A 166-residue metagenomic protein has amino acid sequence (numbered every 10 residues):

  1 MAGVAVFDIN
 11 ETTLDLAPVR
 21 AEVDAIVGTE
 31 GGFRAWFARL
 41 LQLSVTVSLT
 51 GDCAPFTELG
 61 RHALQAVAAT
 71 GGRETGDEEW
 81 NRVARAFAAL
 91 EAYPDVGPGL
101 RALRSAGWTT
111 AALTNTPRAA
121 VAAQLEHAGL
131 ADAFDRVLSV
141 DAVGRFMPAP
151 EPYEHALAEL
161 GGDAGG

Functional and structural regions predicted by a protein language model:
M1-L41, A68-T70: Active-site neighborhood of HAD-like aspartate-dependent phosphohydrolases
G3, A102, T109-A111, D135: Structural signature of beta-strand start/N-cap positions in the alpha/beta core of ABC transporter nucleotide-binding
R20, F33, F37, T57-Q65 (+2 more regions): An amphipathic alpha-helix signature
V27-G31, T70-T75, G129-A133, G161-G162: Short helix-capping segments at alpha-helix termini
S44-R82: A metal-dependent, Asp-based hydrolase signature
D95-G107: Catalytic-core regions built around general acid/base machinery
A111, P117-G166: Substrate-recognition "cap/lid" segment bordering the active-site pocket of phosphatases
